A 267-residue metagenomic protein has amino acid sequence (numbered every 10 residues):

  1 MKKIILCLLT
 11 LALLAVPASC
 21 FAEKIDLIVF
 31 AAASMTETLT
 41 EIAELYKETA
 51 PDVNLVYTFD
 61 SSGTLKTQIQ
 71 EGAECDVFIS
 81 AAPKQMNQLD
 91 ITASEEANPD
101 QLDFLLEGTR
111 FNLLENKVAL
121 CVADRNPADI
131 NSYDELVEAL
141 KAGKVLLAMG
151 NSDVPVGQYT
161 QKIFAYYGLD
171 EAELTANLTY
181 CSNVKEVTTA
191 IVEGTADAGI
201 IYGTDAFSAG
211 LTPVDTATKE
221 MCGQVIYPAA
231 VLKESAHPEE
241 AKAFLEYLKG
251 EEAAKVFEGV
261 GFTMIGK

Functional and structural regions predicted by a protein language model:
K2-A22: Sec-dependent N-terminal signal peptides of Gram-positive bacterial secreted proteins and lipoproteins
E23-T49, T58, G63, T67-Q70 (+5 more regions): Exported/periplasmic ABC-transporter solute-binding proteins
G72-E74: Charged, often glycine-rich, active-site loop that binds/positions anionic groups
D76-S80: Periplasmic-binding protein-like
